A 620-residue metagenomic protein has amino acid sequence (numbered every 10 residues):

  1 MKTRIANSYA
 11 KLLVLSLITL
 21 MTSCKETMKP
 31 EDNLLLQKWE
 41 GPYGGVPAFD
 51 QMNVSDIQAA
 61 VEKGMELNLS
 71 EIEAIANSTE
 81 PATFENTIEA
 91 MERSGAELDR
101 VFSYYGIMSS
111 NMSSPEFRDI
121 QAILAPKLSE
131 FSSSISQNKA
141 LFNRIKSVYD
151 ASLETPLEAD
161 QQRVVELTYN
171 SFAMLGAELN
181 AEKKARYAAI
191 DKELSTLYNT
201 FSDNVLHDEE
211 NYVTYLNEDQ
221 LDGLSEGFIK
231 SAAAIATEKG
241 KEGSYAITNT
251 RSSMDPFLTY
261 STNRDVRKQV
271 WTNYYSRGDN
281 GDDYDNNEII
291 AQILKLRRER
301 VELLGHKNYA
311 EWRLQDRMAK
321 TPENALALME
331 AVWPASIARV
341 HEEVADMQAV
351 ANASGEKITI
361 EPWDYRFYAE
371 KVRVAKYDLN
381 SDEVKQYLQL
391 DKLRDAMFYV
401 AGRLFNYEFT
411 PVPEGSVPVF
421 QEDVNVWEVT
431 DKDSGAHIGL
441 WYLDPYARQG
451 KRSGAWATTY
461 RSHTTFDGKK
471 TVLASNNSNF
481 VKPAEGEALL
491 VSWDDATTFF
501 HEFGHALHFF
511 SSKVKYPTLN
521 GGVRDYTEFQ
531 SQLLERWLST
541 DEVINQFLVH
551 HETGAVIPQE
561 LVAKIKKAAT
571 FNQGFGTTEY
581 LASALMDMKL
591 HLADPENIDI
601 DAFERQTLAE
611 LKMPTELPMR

Functional and structural regions predicted by a protein language model:
K2-L13: Bacterial N-terminal signal peptides that target proteins for export
L20-S23: C-terminal motif of bacterial Sec signal peptides marking the signal peptidase cleavage site
M28-G227: N-terminal helix-rich structural modules
G41-D56, Y105-L124, S147-A189, T248-E288 (+5 more regions): Short His/Asp/Glu-rich catalytic/ion-coordination signatures at enzyme active sites or charged loops
D160, V164, T196, D203 (+9 more regions): Active-site-proximal, well-structured secondary-structure segments within enzyme catalytic domains
K307, G504-Y516: Catalytic Zn2+-binding segment of zinc metalloproteases
V481-F500: Short pre-active-site segment immediately N-terminal to the catalytic Zn-binding motif
D494-F509, S531: Active-site recognition of the HExxH zinc-binding catalytic motif
